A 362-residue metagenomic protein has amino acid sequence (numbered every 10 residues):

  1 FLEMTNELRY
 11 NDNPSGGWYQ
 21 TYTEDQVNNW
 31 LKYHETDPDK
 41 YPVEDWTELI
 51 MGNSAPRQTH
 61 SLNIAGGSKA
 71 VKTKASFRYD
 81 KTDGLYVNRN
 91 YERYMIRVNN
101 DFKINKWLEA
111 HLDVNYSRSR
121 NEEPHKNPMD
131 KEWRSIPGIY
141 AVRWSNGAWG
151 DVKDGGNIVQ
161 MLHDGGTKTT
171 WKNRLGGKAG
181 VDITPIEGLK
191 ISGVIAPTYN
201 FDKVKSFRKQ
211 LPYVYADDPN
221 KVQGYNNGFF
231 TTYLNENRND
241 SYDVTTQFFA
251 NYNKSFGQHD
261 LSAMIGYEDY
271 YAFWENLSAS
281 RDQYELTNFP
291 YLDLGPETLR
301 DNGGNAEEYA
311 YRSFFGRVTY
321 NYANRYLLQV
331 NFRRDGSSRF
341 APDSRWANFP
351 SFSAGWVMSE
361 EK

Functional and structural regions predicted by a protein language model:
F1-N88, K126-N127, D164-G165, D182-T184: Residues embedded in well-ordered regular secondary structure
M4, L8-Y41, K131-I158, K209-F230 (+1 more regions): Surface-exposed loop/turn segments flanking beta-strands in extracellular/periplasmic regions
P42-E48, D80-D83, N157-G166, N226-N235 (+3 more regions): Extracytoplasmic loops and strand-loop junctions of Gram-negative outer membrane beta-barrel proteins
N53-K69, R78-D80, E92, V159-S206 (+5 more regions): Outer-membrane beta-barrel transmembrane strands
L85-M95, D101-K103, N115-S117, N121-P128 (+3 more regions): Small-side-chain secondary-structure face that scaffolds active or pore-lining regions
F102-L108, S255-Q258, Y322-N324, A354-K362: Secondary-structure transition/capping motifs at alpha-helix termini and the adjoining loop/turn into the next element
R120-E132, I136-I139, E361-K362: Outer-membrane beta-barrel translocator/channel fold
